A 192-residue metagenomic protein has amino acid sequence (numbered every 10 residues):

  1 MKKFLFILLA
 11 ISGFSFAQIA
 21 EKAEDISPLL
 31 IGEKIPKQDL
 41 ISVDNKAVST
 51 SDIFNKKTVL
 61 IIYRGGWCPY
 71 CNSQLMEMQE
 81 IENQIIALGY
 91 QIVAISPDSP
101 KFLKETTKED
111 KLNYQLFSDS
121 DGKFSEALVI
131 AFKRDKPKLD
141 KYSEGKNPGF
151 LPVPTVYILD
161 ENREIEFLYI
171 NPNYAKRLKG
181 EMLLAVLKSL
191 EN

Functional and structural regions predicted by a protein language model:
M1-A23: Bacterial Sec-dependent N-terminal signal peptides
S15-K37: N-proximal helix/coil linker or "cap" segments that precede and/or mark the start of modular domains
I35-P36, K57, V153-T155: Short loop/turn microsegments at loop-to-beta-strand junctions
Q38-T58: A short beta-strand-turn-helix
S51-M78: Short active-site neighborhood of thiol/selenol oxidoreductases, capturing the structured segment around
S73-E126: Structural microenvironment flanking redox-active thiols in thiol-disulfide oxidoreductases
T107-L151: Short, internal strand/loop/helix patches that form the active-site neighborhood or redox-interaction surface
E144-N192: Thiol-/selenol-based redox modules, centered on thioredoxin-like and closely related oxidoreductase domains
